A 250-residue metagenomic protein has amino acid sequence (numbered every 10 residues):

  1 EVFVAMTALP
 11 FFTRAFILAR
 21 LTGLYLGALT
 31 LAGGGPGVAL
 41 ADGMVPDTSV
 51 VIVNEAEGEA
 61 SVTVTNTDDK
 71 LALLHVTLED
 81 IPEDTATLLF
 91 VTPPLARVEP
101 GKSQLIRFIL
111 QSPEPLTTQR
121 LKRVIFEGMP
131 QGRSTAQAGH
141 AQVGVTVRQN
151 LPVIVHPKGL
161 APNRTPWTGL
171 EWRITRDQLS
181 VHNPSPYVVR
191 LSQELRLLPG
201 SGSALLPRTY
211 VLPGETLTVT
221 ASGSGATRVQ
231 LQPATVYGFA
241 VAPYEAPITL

Functional and structural regions predicted by a protein language model:
E1-I17: N-terminal secretory signal peptides that target proteins for export/translocation
A19-G34: Bacterial N-terminal signal peptides
L40-T63, P162-R173, Y210: Beta-sheet-dominated interaction scaffolds and their linkers
G43-V45, T63-F108: Surface-exposed binding patches on compact interaction domains or structured appendages
V64-D68, L179-S185: Asparagine-centered strand-capping/turn motif at beta-strand->loop junctions
D80-L89, P130-R133, L197-L205: Short aromatic-acidic-glycine turn motif
T87-E114, S201-A226: Intrinsically disordered, low-complexity Pro/Gly/Ser/Thr-rich segments with frequent PxxP/GP/PP motifs and embedded
P113-L160, R164, A226-L250: Terminal connector regions
